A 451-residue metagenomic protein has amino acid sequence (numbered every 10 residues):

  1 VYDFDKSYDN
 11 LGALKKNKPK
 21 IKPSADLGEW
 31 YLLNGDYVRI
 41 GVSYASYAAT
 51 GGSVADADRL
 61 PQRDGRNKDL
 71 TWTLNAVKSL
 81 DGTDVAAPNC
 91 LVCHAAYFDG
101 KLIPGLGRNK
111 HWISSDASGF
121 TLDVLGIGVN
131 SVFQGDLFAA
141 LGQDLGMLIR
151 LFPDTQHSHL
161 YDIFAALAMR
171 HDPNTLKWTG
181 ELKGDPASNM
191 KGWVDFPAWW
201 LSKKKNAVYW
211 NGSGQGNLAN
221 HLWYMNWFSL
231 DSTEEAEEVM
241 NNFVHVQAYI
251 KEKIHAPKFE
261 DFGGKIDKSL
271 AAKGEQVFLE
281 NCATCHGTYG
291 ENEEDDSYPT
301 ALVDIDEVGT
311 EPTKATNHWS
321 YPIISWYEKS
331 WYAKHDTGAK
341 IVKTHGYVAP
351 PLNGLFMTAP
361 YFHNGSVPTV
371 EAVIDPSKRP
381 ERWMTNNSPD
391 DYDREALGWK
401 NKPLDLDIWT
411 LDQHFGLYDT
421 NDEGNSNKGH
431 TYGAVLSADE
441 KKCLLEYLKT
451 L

Functional and structural regions predicted by a protein language model:
V1-L451: Periplasmic c-type cytochrome electron-transfer domains
